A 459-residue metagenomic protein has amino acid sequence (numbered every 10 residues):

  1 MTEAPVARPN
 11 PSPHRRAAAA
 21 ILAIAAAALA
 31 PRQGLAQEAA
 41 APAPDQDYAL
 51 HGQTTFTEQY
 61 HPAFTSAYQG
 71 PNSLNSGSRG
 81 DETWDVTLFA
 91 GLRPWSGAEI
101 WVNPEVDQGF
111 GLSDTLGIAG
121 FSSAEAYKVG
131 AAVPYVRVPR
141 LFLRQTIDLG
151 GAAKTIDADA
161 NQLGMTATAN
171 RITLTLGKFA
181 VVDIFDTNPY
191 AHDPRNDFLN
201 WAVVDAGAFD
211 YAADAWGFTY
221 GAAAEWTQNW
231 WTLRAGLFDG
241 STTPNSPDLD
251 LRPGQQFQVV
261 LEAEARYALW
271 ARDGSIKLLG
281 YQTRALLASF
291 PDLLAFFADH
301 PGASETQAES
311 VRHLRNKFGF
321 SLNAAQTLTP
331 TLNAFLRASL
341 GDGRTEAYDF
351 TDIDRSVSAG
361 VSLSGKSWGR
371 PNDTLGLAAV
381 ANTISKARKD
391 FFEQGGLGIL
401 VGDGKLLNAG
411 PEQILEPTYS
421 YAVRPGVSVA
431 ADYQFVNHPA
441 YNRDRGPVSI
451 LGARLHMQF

Functional and structural regions predicted by a protein language model:
Q37-L50, P62-A63, G91-I100, D148-R171 (+6 more regions): Short loop/turn motifs that connect adjacent beta-strands in outer-membrane beta-barrel proteins
Y48, E82-L88, R137-L143, I172 (+7 more regions): Hydrophobic, lipid-facing positions within transmembrane beta-strands of outer-membrane proteins
L50, T54-E58, V102-V106, L174-K178 (+9 more regions): Transmembrane beta-barrel strands of outer-membrane/channel proteins
F56-Y60, V106-F110, I147-L149, K178-D183 (+8 more regions): Transmembrane beta-strands of outer-membrane beta-barrel pores
L92-P94, P104, Q145-I147, K178 (+7 more regions): Residue-level signature of outer-membrane beta-barrel architecture
L116-V133, R137, A152-E262, T306 (+1 more regions): Surface-exposed coil loops of outer-membrane beta-barrel proteins
P139-A152, L377, P447-F459: Outer-membrane beta-barrel "beta-signal"
E262-E264, L279-L314, F335-R337, D342 (+1 more regions): Outer membrane beta-barrel transmembrane domains
